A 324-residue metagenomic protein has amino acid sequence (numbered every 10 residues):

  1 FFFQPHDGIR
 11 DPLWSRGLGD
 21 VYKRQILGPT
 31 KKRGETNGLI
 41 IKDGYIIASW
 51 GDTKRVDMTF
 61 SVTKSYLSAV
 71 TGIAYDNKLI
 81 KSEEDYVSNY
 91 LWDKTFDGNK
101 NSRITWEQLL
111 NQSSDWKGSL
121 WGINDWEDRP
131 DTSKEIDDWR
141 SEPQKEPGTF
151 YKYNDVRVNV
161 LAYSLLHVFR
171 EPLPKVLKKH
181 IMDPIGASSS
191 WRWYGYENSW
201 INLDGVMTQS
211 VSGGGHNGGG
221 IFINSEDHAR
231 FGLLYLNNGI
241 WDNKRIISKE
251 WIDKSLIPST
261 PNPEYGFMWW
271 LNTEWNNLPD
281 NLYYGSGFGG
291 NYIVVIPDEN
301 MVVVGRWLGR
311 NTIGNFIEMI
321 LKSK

Functional and structural regions predicted by a protein language model:
F1-Y22: Single conserved hydrophobic/aromatic residue that forms the stacking wall/gate of nucleotide- or nucleobase-binding
K23-T53, I293-V294, N300-V304: A short, well-structured edge-of-sheet supersecondary motif
Q25-G28, T59, A74-K152: Active-site-proximal loop and beta-strand segments within enzyme catalytic domains
G44, M58-E83, L109, L161-L165 (+1 more regions): Active-site SXXK
I47-W50, S119-Y196, G219: Catalytic-site signature segments of enzymes, centered on catalytic residues
N77-D115, F169-G218: Active-site helix/loop module of the DD-peptidase/beta-lactamase fold, centered on the serine-lysine SxxK catalytic
R157-S164, N217-I240, N291-W307: Active-site-proximal alpha-helical segments within enzyme catalytic domains
W200-G213, L256-V302: Active-site Gly/Thr loop motif
